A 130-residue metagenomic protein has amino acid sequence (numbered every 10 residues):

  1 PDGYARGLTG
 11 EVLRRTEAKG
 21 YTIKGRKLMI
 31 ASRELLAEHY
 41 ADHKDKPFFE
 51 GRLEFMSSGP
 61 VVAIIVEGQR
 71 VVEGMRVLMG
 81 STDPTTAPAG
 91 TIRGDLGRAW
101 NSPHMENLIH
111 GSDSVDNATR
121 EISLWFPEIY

Functional and structural regions predicted by a protein language model:
P1-Y130: Non-catalytic terminal and connector segments of soluble metabolic enzymes
